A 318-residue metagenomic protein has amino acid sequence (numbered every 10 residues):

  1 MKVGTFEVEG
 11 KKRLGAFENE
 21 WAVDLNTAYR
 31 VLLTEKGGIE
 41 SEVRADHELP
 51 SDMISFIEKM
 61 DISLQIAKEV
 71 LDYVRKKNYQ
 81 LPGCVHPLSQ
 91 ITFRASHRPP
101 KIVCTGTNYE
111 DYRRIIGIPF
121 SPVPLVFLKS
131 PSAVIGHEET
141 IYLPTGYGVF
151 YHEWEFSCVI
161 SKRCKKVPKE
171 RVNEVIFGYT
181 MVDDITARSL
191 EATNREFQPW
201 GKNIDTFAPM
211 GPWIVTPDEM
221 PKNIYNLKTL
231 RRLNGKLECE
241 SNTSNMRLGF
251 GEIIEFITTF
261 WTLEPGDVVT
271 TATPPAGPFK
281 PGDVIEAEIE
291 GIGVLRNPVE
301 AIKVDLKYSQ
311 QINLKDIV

Functional and structural regions predicted by a protein language model:
M1-I115, F120, I312-V318: N-terminal non-catalytic cap/leader segment that marks the start of a structured domain
G4, T92-R94, R114-G117, I141-F150 (+4 more regions): A generic local secondary-structure boundary/capping motif
E7, T107-Y109, F127-P131, E138 (+5 more regions): Short, structured patches in soluble enzyme cores that scaffold and shape functional sites
E9, K68-K77, H86-T92, Y112 (+1 more regions): Catalytic-pocket segment enriched in acidic/His residues
G83-I91, F120-S121, I135-T145, N194-R195: Short acidic (Asp/Glu) patches
P119-H137, H152, E286-I292: Structural signature of FAD isoalloxazine-binding scaffolds in flavoprotein oxidoreductases
P168-V182: RNA pseudouridine synthases
